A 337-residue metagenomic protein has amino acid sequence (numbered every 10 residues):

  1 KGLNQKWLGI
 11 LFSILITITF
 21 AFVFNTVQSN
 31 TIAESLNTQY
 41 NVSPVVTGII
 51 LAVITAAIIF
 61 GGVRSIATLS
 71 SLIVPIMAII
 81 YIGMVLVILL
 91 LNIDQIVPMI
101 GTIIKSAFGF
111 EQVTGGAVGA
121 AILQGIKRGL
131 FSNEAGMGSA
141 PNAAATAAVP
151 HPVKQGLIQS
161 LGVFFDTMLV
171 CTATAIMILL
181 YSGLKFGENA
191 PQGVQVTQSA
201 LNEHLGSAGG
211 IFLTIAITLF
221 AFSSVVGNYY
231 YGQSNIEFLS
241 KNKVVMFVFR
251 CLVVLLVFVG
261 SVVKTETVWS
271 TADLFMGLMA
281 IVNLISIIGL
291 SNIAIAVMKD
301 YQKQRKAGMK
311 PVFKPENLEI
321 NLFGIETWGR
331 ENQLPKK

Functional and structural regions predicted by a protein language model:
K1-F12, G48, V149-F165, K243-R250: Membrane-interface alpha-helices at helix entry/exit sites of multi-pass transporters
K1-I59, I215-V225: Helix-loop-helix module between adjacent transmembrane segments
N4-T19, I49-I50, Q112-S132, L169-C171 (+4 more regions): Select transmembrane alpha-helical segments in multipass membrane proteins
F12, N30-L36, V42-L51, T55-L91 (+3 more regions): Membrane-interface loop-to-helix entry segments
T17, G129-P152, Q159-V163: Helix-loop junctions at the membrane interface of multi-pass solute transporters
I80-Y81, I88, L169-V170, M177-I178 (+2 more regions): Hydrophobic alpha-helical segments of multi-pass membrane transport proteins
M84-T102, G116, T146-A147, L161-V194: Extracellular/periplasmic helix-exit of transmembrane alpha-helices
L284-K337: Terminal cytosolic tails of multi-pass membrane transporters, especially the segment immediately following the final
